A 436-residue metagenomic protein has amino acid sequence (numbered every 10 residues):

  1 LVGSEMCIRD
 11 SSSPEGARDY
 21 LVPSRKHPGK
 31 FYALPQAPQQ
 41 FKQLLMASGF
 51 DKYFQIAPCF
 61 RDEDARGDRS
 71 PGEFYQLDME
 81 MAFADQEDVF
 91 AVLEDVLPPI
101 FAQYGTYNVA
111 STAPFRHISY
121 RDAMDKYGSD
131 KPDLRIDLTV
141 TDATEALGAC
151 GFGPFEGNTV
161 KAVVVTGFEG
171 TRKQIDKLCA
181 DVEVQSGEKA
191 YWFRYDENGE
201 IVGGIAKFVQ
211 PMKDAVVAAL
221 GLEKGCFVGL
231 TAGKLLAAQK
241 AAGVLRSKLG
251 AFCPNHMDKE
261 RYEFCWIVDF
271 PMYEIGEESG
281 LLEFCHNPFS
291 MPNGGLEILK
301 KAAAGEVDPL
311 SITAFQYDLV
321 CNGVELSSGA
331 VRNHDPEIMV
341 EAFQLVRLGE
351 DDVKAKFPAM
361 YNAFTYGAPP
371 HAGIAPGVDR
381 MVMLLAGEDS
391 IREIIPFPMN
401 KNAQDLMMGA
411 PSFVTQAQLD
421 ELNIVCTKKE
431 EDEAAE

Functional and structural regions predicted by a protein language model:
S4-E436: Class II aminoacyl-tRNA synthetase catalytic cores and aaRS-like
